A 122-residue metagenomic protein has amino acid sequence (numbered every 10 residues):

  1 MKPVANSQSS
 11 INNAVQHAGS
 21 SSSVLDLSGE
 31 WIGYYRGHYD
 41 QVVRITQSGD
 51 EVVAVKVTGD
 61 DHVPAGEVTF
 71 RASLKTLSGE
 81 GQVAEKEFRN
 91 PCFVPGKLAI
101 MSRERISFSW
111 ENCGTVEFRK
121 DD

Functional and structural regions predicted by a protein language model:
M1-D122: Soluble ligand-binding/transfer domains with enclosed cavities or grooves
